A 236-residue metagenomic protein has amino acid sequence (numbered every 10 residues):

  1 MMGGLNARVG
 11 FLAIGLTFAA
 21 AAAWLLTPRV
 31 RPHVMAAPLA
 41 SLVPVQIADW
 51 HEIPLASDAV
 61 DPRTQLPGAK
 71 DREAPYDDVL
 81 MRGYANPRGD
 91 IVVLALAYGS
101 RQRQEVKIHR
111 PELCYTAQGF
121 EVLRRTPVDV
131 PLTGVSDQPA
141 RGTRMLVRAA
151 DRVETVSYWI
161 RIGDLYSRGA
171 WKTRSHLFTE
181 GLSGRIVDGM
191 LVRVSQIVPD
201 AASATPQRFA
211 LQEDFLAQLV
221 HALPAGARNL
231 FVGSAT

Functional and structural regions predicted by a protein language model:
M1-A7: Short, Lys/Arg-rich N-terminal segment immediately upstream of the first membrane anchor
R8-A21, P28-R29, V128-A235: A short, solvent-exposed beta-edge/loop patch
R29-I47: Alpha-helical transmembrane signal-anchor/signal-peptide segments
S41-V60: Amphipathic alpha-helical segments
L42-V43, Y76, G184, L211: Generic detector of ordered secondary-structure context
Q46-I47, I53, T116-Q118, D188: Generic detector of short, well-ordered, non-transmembrane alpha-helical segments enriched in hydrophobic residues
A48, L80, D90, D188-M190: A generic secondary-structure signal marking the coil-to-beta-strand transition
P54-E180: Short, solvent-exposed recognition patches
